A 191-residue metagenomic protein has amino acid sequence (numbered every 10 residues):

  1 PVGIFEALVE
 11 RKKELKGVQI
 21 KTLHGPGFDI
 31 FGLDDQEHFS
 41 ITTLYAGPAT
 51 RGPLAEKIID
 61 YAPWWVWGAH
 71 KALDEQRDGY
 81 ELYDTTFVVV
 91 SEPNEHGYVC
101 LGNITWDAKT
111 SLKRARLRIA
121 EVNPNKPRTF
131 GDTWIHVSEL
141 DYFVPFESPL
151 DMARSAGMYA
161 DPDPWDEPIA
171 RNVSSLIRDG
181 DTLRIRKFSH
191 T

Functional and structural regions predicted by a protein language model:
P1-T191: Conserved alpha/beta enzyme-core scaffold
